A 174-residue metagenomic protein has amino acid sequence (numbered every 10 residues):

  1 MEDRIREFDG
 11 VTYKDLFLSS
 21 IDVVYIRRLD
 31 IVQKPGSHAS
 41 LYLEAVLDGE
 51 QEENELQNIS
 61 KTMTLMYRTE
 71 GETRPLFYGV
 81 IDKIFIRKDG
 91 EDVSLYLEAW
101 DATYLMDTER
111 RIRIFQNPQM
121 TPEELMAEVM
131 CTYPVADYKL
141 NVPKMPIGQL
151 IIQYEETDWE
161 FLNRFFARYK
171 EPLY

Functional and structural regions predicted by a protein language model:
M1-R68, E72, L76, V93-M106 (+4 more regions): Juxtamembrane "anchor/assembly" segments of surface/extracellular structural proteins
S40, M126-Q153, L173-Y174: N-terminal export/assembly leaders
P75-F85: Short beta-strand-centered aromatic/proline hotspots
K83-R87, I151-I152: Catalytic micro-motifs at enzyme active sites that drive phosphoryl/nucleotidyl and oxygen chemistry
I86-G90, Y104-M106, E128: Long, highly charged, low-complexity internal segments
D89-G90, C131-Y133, E155-Y174: Extended, domain-scale alpha-helical bundle/helix-rich regions
R110-Q119, G148-I152: Second-shell loop/turn segments in exported
M120-T121, L125, T157: Short, structural beta-strand-to-alpha-helix junction motif
